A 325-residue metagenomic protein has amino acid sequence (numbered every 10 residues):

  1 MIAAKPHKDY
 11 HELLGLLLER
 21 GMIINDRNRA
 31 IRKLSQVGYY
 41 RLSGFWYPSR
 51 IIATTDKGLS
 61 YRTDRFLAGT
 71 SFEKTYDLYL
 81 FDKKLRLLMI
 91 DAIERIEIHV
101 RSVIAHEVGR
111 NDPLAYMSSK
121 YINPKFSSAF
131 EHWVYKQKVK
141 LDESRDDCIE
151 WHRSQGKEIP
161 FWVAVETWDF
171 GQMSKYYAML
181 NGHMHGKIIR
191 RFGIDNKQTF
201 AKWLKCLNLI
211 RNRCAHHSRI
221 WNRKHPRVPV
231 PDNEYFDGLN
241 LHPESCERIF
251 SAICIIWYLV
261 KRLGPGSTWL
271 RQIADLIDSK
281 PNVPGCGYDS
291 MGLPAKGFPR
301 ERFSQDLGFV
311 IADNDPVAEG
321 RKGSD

Functional and structural regions predicted by a protein language model:
M1-L209, W221-D325: Extended intrinsically disordered or low-complexity regions, especially N/C-terminal cytosolic tails and loops, rather
H217: Acidic/aromatic/glycine-rich contiguous surface patches that form carbohydrate-binding/processing clefts and analogous
